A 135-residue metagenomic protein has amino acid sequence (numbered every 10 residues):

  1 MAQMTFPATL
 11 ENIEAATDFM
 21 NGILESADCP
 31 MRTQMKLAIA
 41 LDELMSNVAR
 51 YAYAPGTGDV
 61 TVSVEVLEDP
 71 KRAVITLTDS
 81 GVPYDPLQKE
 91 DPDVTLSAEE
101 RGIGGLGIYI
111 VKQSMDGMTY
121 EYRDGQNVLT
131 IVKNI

Functional and structural regions predicted by a protein language model:
M1-Q3, A49-I135: Conserved beta-strand-loop-beta-strand hairpin that lines the nucleotide-binding pocket of ATP/GTP-utilizing enzymes
A2-M31: Helix-loop-beta hinge of the Bergerat
L10-I13, Q34, A38, I108: Short, structured helix-loop boundary elements
T17-G22, M35, D79-S80, Q88-E90: Short hydrophobic/aromatic-rich motifs at helix boundaries and adjacent loops
M20-D42, E100-G102: Conserved short strand/loop->alpha-helix "switch" segment adjacent to the catalytic nucleotide/phosphoryl-transfer site
M31-T33, N47, Y109: Short alpha-helical segments used as structural interaction elements across diverse proteins
D42, S46, R50: Short alpha-helix lining the ATP-binding pocket of the histidine-kinase-like ATPase
